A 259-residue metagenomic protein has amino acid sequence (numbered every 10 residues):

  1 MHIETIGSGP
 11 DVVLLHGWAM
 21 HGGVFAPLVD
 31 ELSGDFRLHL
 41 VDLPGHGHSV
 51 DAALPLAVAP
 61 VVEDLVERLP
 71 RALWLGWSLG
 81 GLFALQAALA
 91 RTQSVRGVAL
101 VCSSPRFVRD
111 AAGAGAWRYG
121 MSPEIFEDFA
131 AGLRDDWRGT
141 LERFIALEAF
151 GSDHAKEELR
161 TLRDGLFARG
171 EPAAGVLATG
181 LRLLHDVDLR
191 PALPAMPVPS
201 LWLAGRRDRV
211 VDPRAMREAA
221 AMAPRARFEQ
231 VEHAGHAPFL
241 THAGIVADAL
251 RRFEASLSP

Functional and structural regions predicted by a protein language model:
H2-L54, V58: Conserved HGGG/HGGXW glycine-rich cap/lid loop of the alpha/beta-hydrolase fold
A59-L73: Conserved acidic catalytic loop of the alpha/beta-hydrolase fold
G76-G80, A84: Gly/Ala-rich beta-loop-alpha elbow adjacent to hydrolase catalytic centers
L89, S94-D135: Flexible "cap/lid" loop of the alpha/beta hydrolase fold
R134-V187, P191-A192: Conserved alpha/beta-hydrolase catalytic His-Asp/Glu region
M196, W202-A204, D208: Short beta-strand/loop motif that positions the catalytic acidic residue of the alpha/beta-hydrolase fold
R209-A215: Conserved alpha/beta-hydrolase "acid-adjacent" motif
V231-A247: Catalytic histidine-centered segment of alpha/beta-hydrolase-like enzymes
